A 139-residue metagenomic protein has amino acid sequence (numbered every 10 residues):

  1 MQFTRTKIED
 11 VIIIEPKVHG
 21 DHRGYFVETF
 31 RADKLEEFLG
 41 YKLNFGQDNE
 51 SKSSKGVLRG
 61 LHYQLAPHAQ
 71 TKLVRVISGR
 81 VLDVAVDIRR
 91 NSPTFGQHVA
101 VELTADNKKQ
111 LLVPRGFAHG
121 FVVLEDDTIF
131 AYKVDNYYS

Functional and structural regions predicted by a protein language model:
M1-D106, E125-D127, V134-S139: Non-catalytic, conserved peripheral segments adjacent to functional cores
L103-E125: Conserved metal-binding segment of the jelly-roll/cupin
